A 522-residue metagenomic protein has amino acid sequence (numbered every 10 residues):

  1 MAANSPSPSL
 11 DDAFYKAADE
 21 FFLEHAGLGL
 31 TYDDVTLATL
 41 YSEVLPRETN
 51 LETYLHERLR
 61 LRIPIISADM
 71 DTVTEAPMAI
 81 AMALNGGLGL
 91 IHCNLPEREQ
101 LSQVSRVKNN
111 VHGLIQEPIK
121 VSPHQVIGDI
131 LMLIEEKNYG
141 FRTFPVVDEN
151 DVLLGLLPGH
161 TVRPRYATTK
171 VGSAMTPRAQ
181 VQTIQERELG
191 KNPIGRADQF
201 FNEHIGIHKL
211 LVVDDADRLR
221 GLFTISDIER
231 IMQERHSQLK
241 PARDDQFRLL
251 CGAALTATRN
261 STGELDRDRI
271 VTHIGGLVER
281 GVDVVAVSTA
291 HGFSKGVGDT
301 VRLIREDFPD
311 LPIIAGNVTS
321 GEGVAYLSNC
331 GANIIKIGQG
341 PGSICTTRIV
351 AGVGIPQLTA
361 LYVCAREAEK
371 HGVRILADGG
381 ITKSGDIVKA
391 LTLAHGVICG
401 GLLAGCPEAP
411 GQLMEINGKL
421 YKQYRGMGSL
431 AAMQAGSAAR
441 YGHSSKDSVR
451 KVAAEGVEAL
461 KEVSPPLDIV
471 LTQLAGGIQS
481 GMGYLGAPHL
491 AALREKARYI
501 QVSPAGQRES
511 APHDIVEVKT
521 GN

Functional and structural regions predicted by a protein language model:
M1-Y41, V121-S122, Q185, K191-N192 (+4 more regions): Alpha/beta catalytic cores of nucleotide-metabolism and tRNA/nucleoside-modifying enzymes
D33, I65-A68, G89-I91, E117-I119 (+7 more regions): Hydrophobic faces of well-ordered beta-strands that scaffold small-molecule active sites in alpha/beta enzyme cores
E48-L61, A68-M70, E99-F141, V146-D148 (+6 more regions): Bateman/CBS regulatory modules and CBS-like beta-alpha motifs in cytosolic regions of diverse proteins
R60-I66, L114, D244-A254, R259-S261 (+3 more regions): Short beta-strand/loop segments at the ligand-binding rim of alpha/beta enzyme cores
P77-I80, L265, R269-L277, T319-I337 (+1 more regions): Catalytic cores of alpha/beta
L84-E99, R230-M232, V282-G292, I334-A351 (+1 more regions): Glycine-rich phosphate-binding active-site loops on the catalytic face of alpha/beta enzymes
I91-P96, Y139-G140, P145, V152-T168 (+3 more regions): Short beta->alpha transition motifs characteristic of CBS
P96-S105, L189-K191, I225-P241, S261-V271 (+4 more regions): Active-site-adjacent beta->alpha loops and helix N-cap segments on the catalytic face of soluble alpha/beta enzymes
